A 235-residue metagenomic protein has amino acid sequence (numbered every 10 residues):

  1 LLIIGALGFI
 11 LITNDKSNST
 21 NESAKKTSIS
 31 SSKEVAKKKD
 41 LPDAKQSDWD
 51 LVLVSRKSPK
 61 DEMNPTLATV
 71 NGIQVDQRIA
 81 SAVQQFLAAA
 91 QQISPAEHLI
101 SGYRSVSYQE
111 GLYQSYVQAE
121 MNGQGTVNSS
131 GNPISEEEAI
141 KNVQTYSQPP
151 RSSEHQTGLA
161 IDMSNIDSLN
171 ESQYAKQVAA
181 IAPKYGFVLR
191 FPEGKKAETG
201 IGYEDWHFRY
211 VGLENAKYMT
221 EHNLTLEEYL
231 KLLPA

Functional and structural regions predicted by a protein language model:
L1-A235: Extracytoplasmic cell-surface/polysaccharide-interacting catalytic and binding patches
